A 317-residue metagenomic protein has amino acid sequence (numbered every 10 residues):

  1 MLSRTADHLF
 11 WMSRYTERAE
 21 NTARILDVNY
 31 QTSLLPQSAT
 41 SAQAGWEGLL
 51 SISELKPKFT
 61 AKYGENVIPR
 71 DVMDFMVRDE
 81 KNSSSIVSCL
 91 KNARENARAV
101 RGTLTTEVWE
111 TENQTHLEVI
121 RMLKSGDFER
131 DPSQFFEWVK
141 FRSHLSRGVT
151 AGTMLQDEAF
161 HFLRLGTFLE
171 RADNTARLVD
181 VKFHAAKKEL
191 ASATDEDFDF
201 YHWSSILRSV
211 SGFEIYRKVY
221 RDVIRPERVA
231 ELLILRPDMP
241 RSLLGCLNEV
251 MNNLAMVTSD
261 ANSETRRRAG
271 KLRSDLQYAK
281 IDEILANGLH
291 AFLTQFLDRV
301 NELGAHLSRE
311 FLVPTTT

Functional and structural regions predicted by a protein language model:
M1-T317: Alpha-helical transmembrane segments and their helix-helix packing motifs
